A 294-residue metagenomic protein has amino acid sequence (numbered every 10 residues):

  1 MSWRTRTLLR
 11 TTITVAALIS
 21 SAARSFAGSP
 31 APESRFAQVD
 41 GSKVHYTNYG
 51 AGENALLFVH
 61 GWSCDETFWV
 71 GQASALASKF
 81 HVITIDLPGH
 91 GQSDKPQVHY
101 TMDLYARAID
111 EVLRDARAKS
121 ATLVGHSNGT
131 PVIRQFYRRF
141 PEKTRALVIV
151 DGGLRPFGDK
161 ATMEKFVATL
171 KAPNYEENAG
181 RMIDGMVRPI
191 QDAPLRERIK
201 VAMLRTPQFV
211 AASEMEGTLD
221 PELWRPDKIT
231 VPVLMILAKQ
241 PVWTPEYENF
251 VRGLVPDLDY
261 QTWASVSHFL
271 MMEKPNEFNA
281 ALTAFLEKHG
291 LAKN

Functional and structural regions predicted by a protein language model:
R10-S21: Bacterial N-terminal signal peptides
G28-K43: N-terminal cap/lid segment of alpha/beta-hydrolase-fold proteins
S42, N48-Q92: Conserved HGGG/HGGXW glycine-rich cap/lid loop of the alpha/beta-hydrolase fold
T84-N128, A280: Active-site loop/oxyanion-hole signature of alpha/beta-hydrolase fold enzymes
R134-R139, T144-N174: Flexible "cap/lid" loop of the alpha/beta hydrolase fold
F157-T162, L170-K228: Conserved alpha/beta-hydrolase catalytic His-Asp/Glu region
V233-V266, M272: Conserved loop-alpha-helix segment in the C-terminal half of the alpha/beta-hydrolase fold that carries the catalytic
L258-N294: Catalytic active-site module of serine/aspartate enzymes centered on a nucleophile-bearing elbow/loop
